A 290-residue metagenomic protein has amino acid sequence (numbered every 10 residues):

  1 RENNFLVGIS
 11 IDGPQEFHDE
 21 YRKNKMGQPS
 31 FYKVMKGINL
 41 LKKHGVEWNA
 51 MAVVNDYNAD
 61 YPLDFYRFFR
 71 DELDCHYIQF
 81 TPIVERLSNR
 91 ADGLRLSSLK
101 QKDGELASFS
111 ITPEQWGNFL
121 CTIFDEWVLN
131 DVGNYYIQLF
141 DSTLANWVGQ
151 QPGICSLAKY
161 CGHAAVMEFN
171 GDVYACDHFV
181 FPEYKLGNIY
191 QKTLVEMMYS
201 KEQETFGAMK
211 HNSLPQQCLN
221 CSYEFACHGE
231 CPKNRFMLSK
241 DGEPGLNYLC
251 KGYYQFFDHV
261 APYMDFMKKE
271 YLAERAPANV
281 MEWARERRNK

Functional and structural regions predicted by a protein language model:
R1-S98: Radical SAM/AdoMet-radical enzyme domain recognition
E16-Y21, Y77-P113, Y136-V148, V180-K185: Flexible glycine/acidic-rich beta-alpha junction loops that bind and position SAM and/or redox cofactors in anaerobic
K33-K36, D60, D64, Q115-T122 (+5 more regions): Generic recognition of stable, solvent-exposed alpha-helical segments in well-folded globular domains
S110-W147, H178-S222: C-terminal accessory region of radical SAM enzymes
A158-C161: Short, small/polar residue-rich loop motifs at catalytic or cofactor-binding pockets
N170-D172, F181-Y184, I189, S213-K290: Radical SAM enzyme core and accessory elements
